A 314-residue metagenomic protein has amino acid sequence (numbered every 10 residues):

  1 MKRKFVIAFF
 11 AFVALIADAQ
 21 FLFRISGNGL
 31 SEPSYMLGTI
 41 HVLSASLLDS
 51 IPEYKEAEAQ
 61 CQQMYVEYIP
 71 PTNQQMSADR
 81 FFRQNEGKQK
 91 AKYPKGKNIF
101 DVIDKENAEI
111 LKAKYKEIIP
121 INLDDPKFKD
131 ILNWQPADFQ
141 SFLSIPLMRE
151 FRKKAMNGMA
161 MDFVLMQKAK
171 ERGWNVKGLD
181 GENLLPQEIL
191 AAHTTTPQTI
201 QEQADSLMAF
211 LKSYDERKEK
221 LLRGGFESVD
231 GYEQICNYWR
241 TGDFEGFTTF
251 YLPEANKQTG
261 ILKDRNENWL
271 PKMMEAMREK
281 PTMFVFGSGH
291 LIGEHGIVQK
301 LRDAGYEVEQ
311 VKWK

Functional and structural regions predicted by a protein language model:
K2-F9: Sec-dependent signal peptide recognition, specifically the positively charged N-region followed immediately by
F9, S46, E294: Active-site-proximal flexible loops/turns
F10-A19: Hydrophobic h-region of N-terminal signal peptides that target proteins for export in Gram-negative bacteria
F21-F23: A short beta-strand signature within small-molecule sensing/ligand-binding domains used in signal transduction
G27-S34, I40-K257: Structured, acidic catalytic/metal-binding patches in enzyme active sites
Y251-K314: A cross-kingdom marker for long, charged
